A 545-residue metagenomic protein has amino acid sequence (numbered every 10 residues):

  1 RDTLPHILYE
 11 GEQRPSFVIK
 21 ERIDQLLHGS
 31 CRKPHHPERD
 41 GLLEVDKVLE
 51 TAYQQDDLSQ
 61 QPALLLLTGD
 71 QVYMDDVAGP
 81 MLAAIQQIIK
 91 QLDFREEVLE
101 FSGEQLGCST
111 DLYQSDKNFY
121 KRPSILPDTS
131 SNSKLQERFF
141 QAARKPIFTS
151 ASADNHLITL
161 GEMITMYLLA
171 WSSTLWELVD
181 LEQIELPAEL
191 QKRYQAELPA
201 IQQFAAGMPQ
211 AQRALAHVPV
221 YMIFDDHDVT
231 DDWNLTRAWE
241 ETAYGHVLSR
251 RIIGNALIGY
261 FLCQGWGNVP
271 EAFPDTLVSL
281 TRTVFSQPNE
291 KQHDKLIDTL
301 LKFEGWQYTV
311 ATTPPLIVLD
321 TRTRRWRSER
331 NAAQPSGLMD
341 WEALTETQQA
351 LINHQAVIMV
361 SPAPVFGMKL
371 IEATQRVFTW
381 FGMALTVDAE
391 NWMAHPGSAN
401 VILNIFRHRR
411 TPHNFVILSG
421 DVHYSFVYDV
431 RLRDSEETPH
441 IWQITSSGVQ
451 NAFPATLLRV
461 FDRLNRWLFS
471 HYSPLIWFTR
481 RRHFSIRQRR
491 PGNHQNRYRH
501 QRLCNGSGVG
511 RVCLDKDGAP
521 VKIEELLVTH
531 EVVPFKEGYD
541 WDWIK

Functional and structural regions predicted by a protein language model:
R1-K545: Long, structured stretches of catalytic cores involved in phosphate-ester chemistry, encompassing
